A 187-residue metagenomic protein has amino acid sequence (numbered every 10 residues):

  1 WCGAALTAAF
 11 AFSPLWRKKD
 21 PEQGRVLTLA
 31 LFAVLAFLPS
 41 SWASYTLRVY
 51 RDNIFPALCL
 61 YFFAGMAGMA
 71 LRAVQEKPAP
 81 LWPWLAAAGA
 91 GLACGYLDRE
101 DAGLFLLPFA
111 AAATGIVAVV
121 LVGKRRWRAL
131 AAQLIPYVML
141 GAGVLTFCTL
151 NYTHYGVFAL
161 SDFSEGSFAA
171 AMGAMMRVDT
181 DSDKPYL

Functional and structural regions predicted by a protein language model:
W1-C2, V34-M66, C94-A111: Multi-pass, polyprenyl lipid-linked donor-dependent membrane glycosyltransferases
W1-E22, Y61-G65: Transmembrane-helix motifs of polytopic, lipid-linked glycan transferases
A11-W42, T46, L85, G89 (+1 more regions): Transmembrane and membrane-interface helices of multi-pass, inner-membrane envelope-modifying transferases
L15-Q23, A70-Q75, A118-G123, H154 (+1 more regions): Membrane-interfacial segments
G24-L27, A79-W84, L121-M139: Membrane-interfacial entry segments at the cytosolic side of transmembrane helices
A33, W84-R99, L140-F147: Membrane-interface alpha helices of multi-pass inner-membrane proteins
F62-P83: Membrane-interface transmembrane helices that cradle and orient dolichyl/undecaprenyl
P136, L140-L187: Juxtamembrane membrane-water interface segments immediately following transmembrane helices in multi-pass
